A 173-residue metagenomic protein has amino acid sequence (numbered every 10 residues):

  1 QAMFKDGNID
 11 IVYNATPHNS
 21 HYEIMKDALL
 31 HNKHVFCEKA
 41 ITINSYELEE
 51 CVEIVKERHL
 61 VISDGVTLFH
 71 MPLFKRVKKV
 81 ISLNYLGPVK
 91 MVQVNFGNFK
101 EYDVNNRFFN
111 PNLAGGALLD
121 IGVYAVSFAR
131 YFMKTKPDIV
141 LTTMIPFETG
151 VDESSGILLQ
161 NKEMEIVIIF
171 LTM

Functional and structural regions predicted by a protein language model:
Q1-V52: Beta-loop-alpha module in the N-terminal Rossmann-like domain of NAD(P)-dependent dehydrogenases, especially those
A2, I11, E23, E50 (+4 more regions): Alpha-helical elements of Rossmann-like donor-binding domains used by nucleotide-donor carbohydrate transfer enzymes
D10-I11, M91, I166: Short, Asp-centered acidic motifs that coordinate Mg2+ and/or phosphate in catalytic or ligand-binding sites
N14, V35-E38, I62-G65, L141 (+1 more regions): Short catalytic-loop micro-motif centered on adjacent basic/acidic residues
H31-K33, E57-V61, E163-E165: A short helix->loop->beta-strand "cap" motif at the edges of active sites that frequently abuts
T42-Y102: A contiguous active-site-proximal alpha/beta segment in oxidoreductase catalytic domains
G65-P72, D103-K136: Mid-domain beta-loop-alpha active-site segment that forms a flexible, acidic cofactor/metal-binding surface
S127-M173: Contiguous beta-strand/loop segments that form the cofactor/metal-binding neighborhood of enzyme cores
